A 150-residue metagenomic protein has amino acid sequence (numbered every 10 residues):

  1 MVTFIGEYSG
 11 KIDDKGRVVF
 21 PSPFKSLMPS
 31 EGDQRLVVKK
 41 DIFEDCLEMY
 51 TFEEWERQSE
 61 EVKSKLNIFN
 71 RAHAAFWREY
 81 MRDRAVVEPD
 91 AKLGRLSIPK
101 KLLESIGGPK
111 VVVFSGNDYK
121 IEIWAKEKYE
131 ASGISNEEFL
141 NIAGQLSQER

Functional and structural regions predicted by a protein language model:
M1-Y8, D14-K15, P23-L93, K100-R150: Flexible "stalk/tail and boundary" regions
